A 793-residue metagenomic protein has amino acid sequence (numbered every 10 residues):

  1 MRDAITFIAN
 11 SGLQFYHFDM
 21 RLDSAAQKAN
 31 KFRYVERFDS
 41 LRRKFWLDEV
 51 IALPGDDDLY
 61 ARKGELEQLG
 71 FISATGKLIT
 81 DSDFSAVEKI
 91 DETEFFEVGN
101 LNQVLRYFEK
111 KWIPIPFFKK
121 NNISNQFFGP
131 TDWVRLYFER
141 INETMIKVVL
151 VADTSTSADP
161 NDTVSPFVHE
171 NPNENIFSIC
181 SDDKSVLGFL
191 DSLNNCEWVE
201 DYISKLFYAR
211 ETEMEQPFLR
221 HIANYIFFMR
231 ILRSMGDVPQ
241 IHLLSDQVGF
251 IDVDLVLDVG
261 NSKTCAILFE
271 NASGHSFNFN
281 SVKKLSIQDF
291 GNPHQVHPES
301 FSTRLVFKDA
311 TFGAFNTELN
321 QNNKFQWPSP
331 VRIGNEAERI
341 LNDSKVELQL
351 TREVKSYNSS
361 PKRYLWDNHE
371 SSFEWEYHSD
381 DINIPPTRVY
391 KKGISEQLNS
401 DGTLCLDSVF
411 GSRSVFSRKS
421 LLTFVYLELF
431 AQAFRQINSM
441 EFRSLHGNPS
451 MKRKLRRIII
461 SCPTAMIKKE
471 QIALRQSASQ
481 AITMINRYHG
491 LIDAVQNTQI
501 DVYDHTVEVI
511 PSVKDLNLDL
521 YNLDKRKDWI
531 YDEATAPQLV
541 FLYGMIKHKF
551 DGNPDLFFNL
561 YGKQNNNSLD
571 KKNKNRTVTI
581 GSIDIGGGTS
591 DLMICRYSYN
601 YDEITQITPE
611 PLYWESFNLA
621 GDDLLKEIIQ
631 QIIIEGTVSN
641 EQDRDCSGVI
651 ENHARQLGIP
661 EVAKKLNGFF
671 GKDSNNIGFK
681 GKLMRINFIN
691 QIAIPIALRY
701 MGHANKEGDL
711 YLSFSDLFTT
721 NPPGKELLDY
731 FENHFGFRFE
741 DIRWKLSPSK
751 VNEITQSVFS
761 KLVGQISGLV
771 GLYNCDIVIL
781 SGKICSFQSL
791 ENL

Functional and structural regions predicted by a protein language model:
M1-E396, D622, E627, I632-G636: Early-domain small/polar-rich strand-loop-helix modules and first-structured segments of the mature chain
N121-N122, F127-Q216, S372-T423, F430-L520 (+1 more regions): Low-complexity, highly charged intrinsically disordered N-terminal segments that act as targeting/localization
F218-F228, E353-Y357, G411-I437, I467-L474 (+4 more regions): Phosphate/oxyanion-binding active-site loops and adjacent basic polyanion-contact surfaces
F228-F250, L421-S450, Q538-K571, P723-N774 (+1 more regions): Phosphate/ATP-binding catalytic cores across multiple sugar-kinase/actin-like superfamilies, primarily ASKHA
L257-Q295, D532-A536, F541-T637: Glycine-rich phosphate-binding loop of actin/hexokinase-like ATP-binding domains
N278-F373, I594-H734: Phosphate-binding glycine-rich/basic clefts of nucleotide- and phosphate-handling proteins, predominantly
W375-S379, Q436-R453, K549-N575, S639-I677 (+1 more regions): Short helix/loop segment immediately N-terminal to the Walker
L455-A473, I585, C775-N792: Glycine-rich phosphate-binding loops at beta-strand->alpha-helix junctions
